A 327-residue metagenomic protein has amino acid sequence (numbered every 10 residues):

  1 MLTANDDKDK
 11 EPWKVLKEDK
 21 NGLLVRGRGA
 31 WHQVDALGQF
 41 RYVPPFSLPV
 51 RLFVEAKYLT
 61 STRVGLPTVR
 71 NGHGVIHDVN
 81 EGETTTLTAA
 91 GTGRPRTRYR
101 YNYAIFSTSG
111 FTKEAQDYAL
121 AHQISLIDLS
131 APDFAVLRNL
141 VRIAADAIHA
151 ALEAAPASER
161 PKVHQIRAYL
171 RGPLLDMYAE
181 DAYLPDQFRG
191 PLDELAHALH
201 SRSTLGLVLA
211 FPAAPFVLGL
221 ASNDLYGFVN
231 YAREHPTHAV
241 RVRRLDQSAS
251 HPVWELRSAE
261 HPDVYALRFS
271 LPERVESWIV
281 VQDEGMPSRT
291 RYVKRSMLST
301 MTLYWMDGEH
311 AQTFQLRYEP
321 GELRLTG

Functional and structural regions predicted by a protein language model:
M1-G327: Mixed-charge (Asp/Glu-Lys/Arg
